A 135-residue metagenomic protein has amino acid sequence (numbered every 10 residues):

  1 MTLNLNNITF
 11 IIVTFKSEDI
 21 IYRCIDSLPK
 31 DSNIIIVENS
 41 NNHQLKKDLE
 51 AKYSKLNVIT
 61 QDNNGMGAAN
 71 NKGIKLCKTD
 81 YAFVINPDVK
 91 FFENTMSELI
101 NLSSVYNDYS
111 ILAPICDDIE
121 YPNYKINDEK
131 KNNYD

Functional and structural regions predicted by a protein language model:
N7-T9, N33: Cell-envelope/extracellular polymer assembly enzymes that use nucleotide-activated donors
I12-K30: Short, well-formed alpha-helical segments that are part of the catalytic scaffolds of diverse glycosyltransferases
I25-D26, K46, N71, T79 (+1 more regions): Short alpha-helix within the catalytic core of nucleotide-sugar-dependent glycosyltransferases
I25-T60: Acidic donor-binding segment of Leloir-type glycosyltransferases
Q61-C77: Glycine-rich, basic loop-to-helix element that forms the pyrophosphate-binding segment of sugar-nucleotide handling
A82: Short aromatic/hydrophobic "clamp" motif used to bind/position activated sugar donors
N86-K90: The conserved acidic donor/metal-binding loop of glycosyltransferases
N94-N127: Conserved donor NDP-sugar-binding/catalytic core segment of glycosyltransferases
